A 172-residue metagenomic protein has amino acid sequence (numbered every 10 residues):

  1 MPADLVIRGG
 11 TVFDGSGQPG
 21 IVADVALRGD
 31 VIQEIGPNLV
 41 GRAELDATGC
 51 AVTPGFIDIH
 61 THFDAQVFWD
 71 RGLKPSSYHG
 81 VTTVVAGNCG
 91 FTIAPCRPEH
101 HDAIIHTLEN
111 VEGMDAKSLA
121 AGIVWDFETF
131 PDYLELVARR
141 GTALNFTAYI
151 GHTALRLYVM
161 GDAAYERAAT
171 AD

Functional and structural regions predicted by a protein language model:
M1-G55: Histidine-rich, glycine-flanked metal-binding segment
V6, A26, D58, V85 (+1 more regions): Structured core elements
R8, V40, F63, I150 (+2 more regions): Residue-level signal for pocket-adjacent positions within structured domains
T11, T61, T82-T83: Ser/Thr-centric signal marking residues that sit in or immediately flank functional binding/regulatory motifs
G17-Q18, I57, F68, M160: Short capping/connector residues at structural and topological boundaries
A51-P75: Di-metal (Zn2+ and/or Mg2+/Mn2+) metal-binding site signature of metallo-dependent hydrolases with the MBL/beta-CASP
W69-D172: Divalent-metal coordination cores built from histidine and acidic residues
